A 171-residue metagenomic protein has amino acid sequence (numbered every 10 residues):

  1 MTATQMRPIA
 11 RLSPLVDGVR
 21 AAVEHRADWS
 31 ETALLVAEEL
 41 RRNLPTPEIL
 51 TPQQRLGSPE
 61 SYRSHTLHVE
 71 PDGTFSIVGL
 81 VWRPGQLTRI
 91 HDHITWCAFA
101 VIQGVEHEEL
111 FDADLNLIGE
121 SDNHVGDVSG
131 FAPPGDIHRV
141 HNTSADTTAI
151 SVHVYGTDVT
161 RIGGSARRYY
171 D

Functional and structural regions predicted by a protein language model:
M1-E48: N-terminal leader/capping segments at the start of a protein or of a new domain
Q53-P84, V128: A short glycine-rich, His/Asp/Glu-containing loop-to-beta-strand
V78-D92, P133-P134: Conserved short histidine dyad/triad with adjacent acidic residue
I94-E109: Glycine- and acidic-residue-biased ligand/ion/polar-headgroup-sensing regions
A98-A100, D146-I162: A short hydrophobic beta-strand segment most commonly corresponding to one strand of the jelly-roll/cupin
A113-H138: Short acidic-glycine-tyrosine-enriched beta hairpin
V140-S144: Asparagine-centered strand-capping/turn motif at beta-strand->loop junctions
G164-R167: Mixed-charge, glycine-accented linear interaction segment located at domain edges/termini
